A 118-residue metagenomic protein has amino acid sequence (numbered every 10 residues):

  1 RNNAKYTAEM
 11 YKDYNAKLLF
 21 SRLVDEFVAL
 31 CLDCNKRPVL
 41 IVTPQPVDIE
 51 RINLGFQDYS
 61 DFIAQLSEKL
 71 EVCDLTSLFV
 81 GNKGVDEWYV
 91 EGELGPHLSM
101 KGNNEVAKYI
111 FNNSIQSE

Functional and structural regions predicted by a protein language model:
R1-A64, L75-E87: Serine-dependent acyl-ester chemistry module
L66-E68: Short, structured coil segments at secondary-structure junctions
E71, E91-E118: Histidine-centered active-site loop/cap adjacent to the catalytic His in serine esterases/O-acetyl transfer systems
